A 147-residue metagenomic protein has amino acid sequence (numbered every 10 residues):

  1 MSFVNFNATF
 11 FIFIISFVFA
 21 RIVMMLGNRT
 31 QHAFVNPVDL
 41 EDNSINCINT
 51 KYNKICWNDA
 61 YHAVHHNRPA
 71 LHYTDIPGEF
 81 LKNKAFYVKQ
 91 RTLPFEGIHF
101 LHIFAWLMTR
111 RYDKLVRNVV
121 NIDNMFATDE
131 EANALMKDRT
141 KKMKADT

Functional and structural regions predicted by a protein language model:
S2-I12: Helix-coil boundary and interhelical linker segments in multi-pass alpha-helical membrane proteins
F13, F19-T147: Cytosolic/stromal cytosol-facing helical appendages immediately following the last transmembrane segment
